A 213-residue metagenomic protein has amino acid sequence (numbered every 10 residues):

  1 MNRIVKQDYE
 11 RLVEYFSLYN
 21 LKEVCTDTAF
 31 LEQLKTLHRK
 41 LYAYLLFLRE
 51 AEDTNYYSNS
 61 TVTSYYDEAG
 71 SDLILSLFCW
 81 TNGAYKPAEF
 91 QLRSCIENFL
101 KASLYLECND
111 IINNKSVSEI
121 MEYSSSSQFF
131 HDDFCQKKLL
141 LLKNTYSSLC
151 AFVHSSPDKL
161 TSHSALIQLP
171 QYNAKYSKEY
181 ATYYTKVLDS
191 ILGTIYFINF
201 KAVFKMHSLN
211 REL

Functional and structural regions predicted by a protein language model:
M1-D53, N114-L213: Long, charged low-complexity segments
T36-C79: Short, contiguous, well-structured surface segments enriched in hydrophobic/aromatic residues
N55, N59-Y66, F78-F90, D132-L139: Short, charged/polar micro-motifs that form catalytic or ligand-binding hotspots
V62, L73, L92, L142-T145: Short runs of predominantly hydrophobic/aromatic residues within well-ordered alpha helices that form helix-helix
Y66-E107: Short, hydrophobic, well-ordered secondary-structure elements
P87-Q91, A102-E122, S162-S164: Short acidic alpha-helical/loop segments enriched in Asp/Glu that coordinate divalent cations
